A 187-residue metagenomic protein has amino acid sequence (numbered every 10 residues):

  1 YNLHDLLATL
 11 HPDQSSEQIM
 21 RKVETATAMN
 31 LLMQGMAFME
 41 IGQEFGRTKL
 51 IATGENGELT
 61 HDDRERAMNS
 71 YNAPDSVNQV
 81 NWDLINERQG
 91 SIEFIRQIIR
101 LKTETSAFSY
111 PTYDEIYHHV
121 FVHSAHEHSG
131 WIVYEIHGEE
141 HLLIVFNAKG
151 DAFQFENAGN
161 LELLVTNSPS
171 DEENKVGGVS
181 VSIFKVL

Functional and structural regions predicted by a protein language model:
Y1-A158: Loop/helix patches that line or flank the sugar-binding groove of alpha-linked glycan CAZymes
G90, S170-L187: C-terminal beta-strand-rich structural cap/linker in extracellular carbohydrate-active enzymes
A158-P169: Solvent-exposed beta-hairpin/edge-strand motifs
